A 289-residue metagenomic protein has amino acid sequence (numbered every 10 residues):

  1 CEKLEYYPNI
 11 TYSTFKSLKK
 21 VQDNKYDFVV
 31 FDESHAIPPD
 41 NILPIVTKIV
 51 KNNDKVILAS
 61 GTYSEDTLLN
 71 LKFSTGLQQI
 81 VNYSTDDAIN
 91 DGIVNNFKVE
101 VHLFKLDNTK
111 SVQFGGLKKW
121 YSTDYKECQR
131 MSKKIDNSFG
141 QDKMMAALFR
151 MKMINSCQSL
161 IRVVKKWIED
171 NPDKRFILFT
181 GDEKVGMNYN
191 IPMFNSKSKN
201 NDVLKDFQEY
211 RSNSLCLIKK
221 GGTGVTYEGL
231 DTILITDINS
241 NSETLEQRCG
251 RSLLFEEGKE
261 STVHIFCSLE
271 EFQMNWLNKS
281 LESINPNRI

Functional and structural regions predicted by a protein language model:
C1-E5, E65, D182-E183: Conserved Walker A/P-loop ATP-binding site and its immediately adjacent core in helicase/helicase-like ATPase domains
C1-K25: Inter-Walker segment of RecA-like/P-loop motor cores
T11-S13, D54-G61, S214-L217: Structural recognition of the conserved hydrophobic beta-strand(s) that form the central parallel beta-sheet of P-loop
V30-D32: Hydrophobic residues in beta-strands of the RecA-like P-loop NTPase core, especially within AAA+ ATPase
H35, P192-N287: Conserved RecA-like P-loop NTPase helicase motor core
H35-K98: Post-DEXD/H (motif II) to motif III coupling segment of the RecA-like Helicase ATP-binding lobe
T75-K133, Q158-K166, D170-D173: Inter-lobe coupling linker of SF2 helicases/translocases
Q129-S212: Conserved helicase/translocase motor-coupling segment
